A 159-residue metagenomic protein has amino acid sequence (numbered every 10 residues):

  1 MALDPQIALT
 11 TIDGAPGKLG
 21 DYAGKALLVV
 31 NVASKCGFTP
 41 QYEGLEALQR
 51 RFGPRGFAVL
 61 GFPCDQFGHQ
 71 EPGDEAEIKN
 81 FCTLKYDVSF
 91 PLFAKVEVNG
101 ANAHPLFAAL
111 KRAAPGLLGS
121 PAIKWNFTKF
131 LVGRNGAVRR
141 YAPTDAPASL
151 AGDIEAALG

Functional and structural regions predicted by a protein language model:
M1-G20, P40, A103-P105: N-terminal "domain-start" segment that seeds a small globular fold
K25-A26, K35, T39-F62, T83-Y86: Conserved helix-turn-beta segment immediately C-terminal to the redox Cys motif in thioredoxin-like folds
V32: Hydrophobic adenine-recognition pocket in adenosine-nucleotide-binding enzymes
P54-D74, S89-G100: Thiol-based oxidoreductase modules, predominantly thioredoxin-like and allied folds used for disulfide exchange
A76-W125: Short, internal strand/loop/helix patches that form the active-site neighborhood or redox-interaction surface
P105-A108, R112-G159: Thiol-/selenol-based redox modules, centered on thioredoxin-like and closely related oxidoreductase domains
